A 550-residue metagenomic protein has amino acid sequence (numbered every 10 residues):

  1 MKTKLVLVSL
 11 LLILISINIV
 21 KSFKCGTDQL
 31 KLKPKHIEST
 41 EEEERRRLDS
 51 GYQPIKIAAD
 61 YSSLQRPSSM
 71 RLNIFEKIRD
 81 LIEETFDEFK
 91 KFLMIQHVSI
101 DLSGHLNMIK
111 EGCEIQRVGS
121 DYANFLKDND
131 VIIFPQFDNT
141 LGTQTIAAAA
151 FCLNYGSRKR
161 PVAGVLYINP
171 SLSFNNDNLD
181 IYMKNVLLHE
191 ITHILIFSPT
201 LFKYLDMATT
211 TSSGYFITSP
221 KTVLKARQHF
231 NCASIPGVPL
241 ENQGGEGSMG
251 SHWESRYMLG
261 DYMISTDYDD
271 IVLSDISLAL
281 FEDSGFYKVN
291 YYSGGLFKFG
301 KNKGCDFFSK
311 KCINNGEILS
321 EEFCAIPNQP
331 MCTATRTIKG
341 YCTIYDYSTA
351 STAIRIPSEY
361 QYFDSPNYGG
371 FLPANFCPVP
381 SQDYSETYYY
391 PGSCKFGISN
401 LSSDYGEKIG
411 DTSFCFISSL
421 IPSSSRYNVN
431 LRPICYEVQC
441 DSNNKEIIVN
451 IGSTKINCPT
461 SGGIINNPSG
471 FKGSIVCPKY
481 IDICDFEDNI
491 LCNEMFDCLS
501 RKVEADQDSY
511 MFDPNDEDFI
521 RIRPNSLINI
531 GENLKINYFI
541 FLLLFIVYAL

Functional and structural regions predicted by a protein language model:
M1, I15-N18, E532: Short, low-complexity interaction segments enriched in Ser/Thr/Pro/Gly
M1-L5, A549-L550: Positively charged n-region of N-terminal signal peptides that target proteins for export
T3-S9, I536-F541: Sec-dependent signal peptide recognition, specifically the positively charged N-region followed immediately by
L12-T27, I546-L550: N-terminal signal peptide
I19-V186, I194-I520: Extracellular zinc-dependent metalloprotease catalytic-domain scaffold
I191: Extended, alpha-helix-rich binding/interface surfaces that flank or overlap catalytic cores and mediate recognition
I520-L527: Extracellular mucin-like PTS segments
N529-L550: Cleavable C-terminal sorting propeptides in eukaryotic secreted/cell-surface proteins
